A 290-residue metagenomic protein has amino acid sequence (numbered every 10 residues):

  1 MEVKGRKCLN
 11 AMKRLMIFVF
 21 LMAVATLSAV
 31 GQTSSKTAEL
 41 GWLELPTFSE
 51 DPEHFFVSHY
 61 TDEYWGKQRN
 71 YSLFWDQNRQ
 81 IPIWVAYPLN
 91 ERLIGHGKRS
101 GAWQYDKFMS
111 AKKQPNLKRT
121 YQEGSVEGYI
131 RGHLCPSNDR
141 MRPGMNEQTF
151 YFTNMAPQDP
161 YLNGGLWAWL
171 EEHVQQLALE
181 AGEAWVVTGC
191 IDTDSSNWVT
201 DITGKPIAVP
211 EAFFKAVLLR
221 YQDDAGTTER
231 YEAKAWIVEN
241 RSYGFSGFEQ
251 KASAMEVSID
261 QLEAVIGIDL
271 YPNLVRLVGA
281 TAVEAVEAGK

Functional and structural regions predicted by a protein language model:
M1-M12: N-terminal secretory signal peptides that target proteins for export/translocation
V3, M16-I17, V30: Short hydrophobic transmembrane-like helices used for membrane targeting/insertion
A11, F20-L21, Q222: Enrichment for repetitive, rod-forming helical segments
K13-R14, K215: Basic side chains
I17-T26: Bacterial N-terminal signal peptides
L27-K290: Domain-level detector for secreted/extracellular nuclease and nuclease-toxin modules, and for the ENPP-like C-terminal
